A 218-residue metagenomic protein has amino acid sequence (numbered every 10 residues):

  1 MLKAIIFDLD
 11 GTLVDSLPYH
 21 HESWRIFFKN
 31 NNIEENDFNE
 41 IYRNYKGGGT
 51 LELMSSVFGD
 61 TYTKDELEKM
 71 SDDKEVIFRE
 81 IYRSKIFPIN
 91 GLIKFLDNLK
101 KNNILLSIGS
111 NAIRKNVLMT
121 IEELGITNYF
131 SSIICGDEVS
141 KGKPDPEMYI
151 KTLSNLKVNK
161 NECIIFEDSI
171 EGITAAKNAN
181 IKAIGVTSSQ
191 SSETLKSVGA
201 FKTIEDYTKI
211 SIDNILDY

Functional and structural regions predicted by a protein language model:
M1-K3, D97-K100, I113-Y218: Asp-based, Mg2+/Mn2+-dependent phosphohydrolase catalytic module
L2-I93, N98-N102: N-terminal helical cap/lid subdomain that shapes the substrate entry/recognition surface in HAD-like hydrolases
L13, R43, P88, L106-G109 (+3 more regions): Conserved SAM-binding loop
P18, S110, M119: Conserved catalytic-core motifs of eukaryotic protein kinase domains, centered on the activation segment
W24-I26, I77-R79, L105-S107, G136-E138 (+1 more regions): N-terminal start-of-chain detector that recognizes signal peptides and the immediate post-cleavage beginning
E35, D60, V76-F78, S107 (+3 more regions): Homeobox/homeodomain signature
Y82-F87, N111, N180-I181: Short, flexible loop segments at the rims of nucleotide/cofactor-binding pockets, characterized by
